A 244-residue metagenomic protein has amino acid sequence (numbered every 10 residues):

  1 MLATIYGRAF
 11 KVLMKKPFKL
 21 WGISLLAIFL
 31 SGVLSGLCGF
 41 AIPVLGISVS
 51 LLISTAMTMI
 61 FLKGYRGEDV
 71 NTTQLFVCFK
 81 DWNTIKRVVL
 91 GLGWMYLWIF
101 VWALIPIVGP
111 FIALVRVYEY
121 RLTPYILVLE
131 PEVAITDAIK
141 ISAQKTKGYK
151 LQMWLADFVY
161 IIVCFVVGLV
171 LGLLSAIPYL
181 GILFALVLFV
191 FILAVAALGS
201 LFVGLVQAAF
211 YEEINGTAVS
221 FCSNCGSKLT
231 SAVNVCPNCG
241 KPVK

Functional and structural regions predicted by a protein language model:
M1-V33, D69-W102, R116-G168, G204-A208 (+3 more regions): Interfacial aromatic "cap" segments that immediately flank transmembrane helices in multipass membrane proteins
K16, F40-I42, T84, I177: Short, solvent-exposed helix-helix connector turns and helix-capping sites enriched in acidic/polar residues
V33, L37, V170-P178: Juxtamembrane "helix-exit" motif on the non-cytosolic side of transmembrane helices
C38-V70, F100-T136, Y179-T217: Selective recognition of hydrophobic, aromatic-rich stretches within alpha-helical transmembrane segments of polytopic
T55, L122, Q152, S220 (+1 more regions): Glycine-centered loop/turn positions within well-structured domains that cap or flank conserved ligand/cofactor-binding
V166, V170-L174, F184-L186: A compositionally biased, intrinsically disordered/low-complexity signal enriched for hydrophobic/aromatic residues
T217-K244: Cys/His-rich metal-coordination motifs, chiefly Zn-binding "fingers/knuckles"
